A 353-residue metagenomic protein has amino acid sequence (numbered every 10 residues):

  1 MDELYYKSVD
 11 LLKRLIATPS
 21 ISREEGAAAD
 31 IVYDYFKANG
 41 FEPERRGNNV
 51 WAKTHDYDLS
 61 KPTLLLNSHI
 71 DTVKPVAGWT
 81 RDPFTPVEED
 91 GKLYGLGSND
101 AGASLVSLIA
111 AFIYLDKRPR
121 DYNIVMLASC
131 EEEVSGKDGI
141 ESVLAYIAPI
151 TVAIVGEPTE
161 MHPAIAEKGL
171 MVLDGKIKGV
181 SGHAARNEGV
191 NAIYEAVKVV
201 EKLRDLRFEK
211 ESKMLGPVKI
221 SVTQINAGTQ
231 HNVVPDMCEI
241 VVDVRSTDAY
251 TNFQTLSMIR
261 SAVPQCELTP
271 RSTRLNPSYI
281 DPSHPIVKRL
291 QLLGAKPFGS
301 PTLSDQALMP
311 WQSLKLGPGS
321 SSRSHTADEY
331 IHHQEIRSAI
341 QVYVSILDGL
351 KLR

Functional and structural regions predicted by a protein language model:
M1-P75, M237-V241, T255-S261, H333-V344: N-terminal helical capping/dimerization or prosegment-like subdomains of hydrolases acting on amide or phosphate bonds
E3, P163-I165, D174-R353: Metal-dependent amide/peptide-bond hydrolase catalytic core, centered on the "pita-bread" metallohydrolase fold
K13, Y33, V106-I109, I113 (+4 more regions): Predominant activation on well-ordered alpha-helical scaffold segments within soluble catalytic domains
K37-F41, R46-N48, S60-K61, D116-D121 (+4 more regions): Short glycine/proline-enriched coil/turn segments at helix->beta-strand junctions
P43, P86-E88, V222-I225: A structural signal for short hydrophobic beta-strand segments in well-ordered beta-sheet cores
K61-V125: Active-site metal-coordination/substrate-binding segment of hydrolases, especially metallo-dependent peptidases
T63-L65, L93, P149-V155, D174 (+1 more regions): Short glycine-aspartate micro-motif
L105-V172, K176: Acidic/histidine-rich catalytic neighborhood of metal-dependent amide-processing enzymes
